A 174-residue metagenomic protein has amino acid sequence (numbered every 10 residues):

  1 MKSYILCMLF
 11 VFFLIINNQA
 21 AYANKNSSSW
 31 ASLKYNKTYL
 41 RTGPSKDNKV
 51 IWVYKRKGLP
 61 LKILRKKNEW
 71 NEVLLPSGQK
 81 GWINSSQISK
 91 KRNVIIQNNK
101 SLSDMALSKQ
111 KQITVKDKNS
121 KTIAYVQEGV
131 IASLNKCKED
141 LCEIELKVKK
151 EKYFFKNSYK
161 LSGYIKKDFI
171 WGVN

Functional and structural regions predicted by a protein language model:
M1-C7: Positively charged n-region of N-terminal signal peptides that target proteins for export
C7-N17: Bacterial N-terminal signal peptides
Y22-S28, S32, S45-K46, V53 (+6 more regions): Boundary regions of SH3-family modules and the immediately adjacent low-complexity/disordered segments in eukaryotic
N119: Acidic, glycine-enriched catalytic cores built around paired aspartates
N135-C137: Acidic- and glycine-rich mobile interface elements
